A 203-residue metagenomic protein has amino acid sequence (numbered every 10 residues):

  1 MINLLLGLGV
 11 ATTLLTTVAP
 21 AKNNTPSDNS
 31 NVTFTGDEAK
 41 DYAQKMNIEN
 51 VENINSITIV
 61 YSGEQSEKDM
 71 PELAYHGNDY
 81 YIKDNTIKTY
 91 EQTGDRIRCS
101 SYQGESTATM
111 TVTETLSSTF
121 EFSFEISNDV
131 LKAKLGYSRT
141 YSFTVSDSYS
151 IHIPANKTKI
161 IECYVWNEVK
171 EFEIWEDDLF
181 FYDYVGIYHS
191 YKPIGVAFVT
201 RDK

Functional and structural regions predicted by a protein language model:
M1-R98: N-terminal prepro-regions of secreted/extracellular proteins
R98-A108: Short, charge/polar-rich alpha-helical segments
Y102, D129-V130, F180-Y184: Flexible coil/linker segments and helix-coil junctions enriched in charged and small residues
S106-K159: Membrane-insertion modules used to breach or fuse lipid bilayers
T140-V199: Membrane pore-forming effector domains from diverse proteins
D202-K203: Short, solvent-exposed mixed-charge patches
